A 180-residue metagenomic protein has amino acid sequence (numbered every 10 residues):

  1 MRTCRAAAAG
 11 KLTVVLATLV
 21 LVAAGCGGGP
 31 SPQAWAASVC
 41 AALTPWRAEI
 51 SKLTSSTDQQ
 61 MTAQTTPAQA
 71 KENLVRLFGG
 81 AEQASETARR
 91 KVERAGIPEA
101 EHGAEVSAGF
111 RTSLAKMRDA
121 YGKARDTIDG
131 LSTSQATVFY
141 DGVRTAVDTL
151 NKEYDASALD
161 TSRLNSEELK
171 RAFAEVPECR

Functional and structural regions predicted by a protein language model:
M1-L16: Bacterial N-terminal signal peptides that target proteins for export
V22-G25: C-terminal motif of bacterial Sec signal peptides marking the signal peptidase cleavage site
G28-G79, E178-C179: Immediate post-signal-peptide N-terminus of mature secreted/exported proteins
Q33, A37-S38, A68-G79, A104-R111 (+2 more regions): Short, charged, amphipathic alpha-helical segments
R47-I50, T54, S85, R89-V92 (+5 more regions): A structural signal for well-ordered alpha-helices, especially hydrophobic packing surfaces of coiled-coils
E86-R111, K123-Q135: Short, solvent-exposed, charged loop/turn and helix-capping segments that join or cap alpha-helices on peripheral
K123-R180: A charged, solvent-exposed segment within the mature domains of Sec-exported extracytoplasmic proteins
